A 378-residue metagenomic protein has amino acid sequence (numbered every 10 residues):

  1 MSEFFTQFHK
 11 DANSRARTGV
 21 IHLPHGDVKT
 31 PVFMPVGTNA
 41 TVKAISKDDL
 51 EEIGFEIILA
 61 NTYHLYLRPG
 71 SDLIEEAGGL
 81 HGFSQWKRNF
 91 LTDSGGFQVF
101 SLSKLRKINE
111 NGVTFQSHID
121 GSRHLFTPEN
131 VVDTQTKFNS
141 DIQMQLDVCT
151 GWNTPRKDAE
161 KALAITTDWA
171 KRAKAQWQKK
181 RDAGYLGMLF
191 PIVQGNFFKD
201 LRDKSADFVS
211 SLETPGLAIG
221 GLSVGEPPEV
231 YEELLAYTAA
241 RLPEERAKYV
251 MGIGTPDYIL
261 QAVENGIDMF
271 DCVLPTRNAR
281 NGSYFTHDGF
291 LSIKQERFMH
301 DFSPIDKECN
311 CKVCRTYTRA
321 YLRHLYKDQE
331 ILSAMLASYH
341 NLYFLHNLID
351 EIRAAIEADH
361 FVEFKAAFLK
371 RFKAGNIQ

Functional and structural regions predicted by a protein language model:
M1-A183, E296-M299: Non-catalytic, usually N-terminal nucleic-acid engagement modules in DNA/RNA processing proteins
M1-V20, V28-V32, A44, D147-N153 (+1 more regions): C-terminal extensions of enzymes
G26, I58, D93, Q135 (+5 more regions): Conserved, mostly hydrophobic/aromatic
N130, T134, K161, I165-R172 (+5 more regions): A non-catalytic, amphipathic alpha-helix used as a structural packing/dimerization or gating element in enzyme scaffolds
N139, A170, K174-W177, R181 (+4 more regions): Structural signal for hydrophobic packing residues in well-ordered secondary-structure cores of soluble enzyme domains
W152-R156, E160, G216-L222, I331-A334: Glycine- and acidic
A164, Q176, K180, G184 (+1 more regions): Glycine-rich phosphate/ribose-binding loops and adjacent secondary-structure elements that form binding surfaces
